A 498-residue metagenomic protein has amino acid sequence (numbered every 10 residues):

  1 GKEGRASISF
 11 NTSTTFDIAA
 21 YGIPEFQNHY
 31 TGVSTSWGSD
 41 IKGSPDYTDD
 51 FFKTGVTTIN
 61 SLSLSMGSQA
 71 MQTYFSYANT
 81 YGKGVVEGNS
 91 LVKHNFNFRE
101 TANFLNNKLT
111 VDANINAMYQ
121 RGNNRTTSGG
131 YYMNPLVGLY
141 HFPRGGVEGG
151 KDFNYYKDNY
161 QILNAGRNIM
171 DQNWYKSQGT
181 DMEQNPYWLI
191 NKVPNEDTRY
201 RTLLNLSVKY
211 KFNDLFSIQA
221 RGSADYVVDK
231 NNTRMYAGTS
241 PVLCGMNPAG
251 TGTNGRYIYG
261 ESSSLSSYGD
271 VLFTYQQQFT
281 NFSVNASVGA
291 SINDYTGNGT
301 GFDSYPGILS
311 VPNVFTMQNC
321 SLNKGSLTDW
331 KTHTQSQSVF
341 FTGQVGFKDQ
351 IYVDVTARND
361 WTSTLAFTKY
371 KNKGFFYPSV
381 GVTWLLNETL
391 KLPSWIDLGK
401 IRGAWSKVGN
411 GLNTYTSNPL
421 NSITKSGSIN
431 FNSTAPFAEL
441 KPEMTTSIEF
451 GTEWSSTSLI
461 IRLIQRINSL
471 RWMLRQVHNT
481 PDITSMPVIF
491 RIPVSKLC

Functional and structural regions predicted by a protein language model:
G1, S44-T57: Periplasmic N-terminal accessory/gating domains of Gram-negative outer-membrane beta-barrel systems
E3-P45, V85, R99-L203, Q219-Q337 (+4 more regions): Surface-exposed loop/interface segments of Gram-negative outer-membrane beta-barrel transport/assembly proteins
V56, N60-M66, Q337-F347: Structured alpha-helical segments in the cores of large, soluble enzyme domains
G82: Ligand-site clamp/hinge motif
L91-N103, Y370-T383: Short secondary-structure subsegments characteristic of cysteine-rich extracellular domains
L105-N106, N213, K348: Residue-level recognition of beta-strand termini and adjacent short loop/turns
